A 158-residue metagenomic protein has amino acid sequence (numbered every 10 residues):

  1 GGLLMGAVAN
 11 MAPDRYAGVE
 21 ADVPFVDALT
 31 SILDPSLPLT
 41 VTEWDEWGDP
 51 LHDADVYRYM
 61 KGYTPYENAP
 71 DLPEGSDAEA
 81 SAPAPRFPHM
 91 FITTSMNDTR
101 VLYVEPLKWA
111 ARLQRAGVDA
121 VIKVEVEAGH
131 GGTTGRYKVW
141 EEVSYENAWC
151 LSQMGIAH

Functional and structural regions predicted by a protein language model:
G1-H158: Active-site-proximal cap/loop segments of hydrolase catalytic domains
